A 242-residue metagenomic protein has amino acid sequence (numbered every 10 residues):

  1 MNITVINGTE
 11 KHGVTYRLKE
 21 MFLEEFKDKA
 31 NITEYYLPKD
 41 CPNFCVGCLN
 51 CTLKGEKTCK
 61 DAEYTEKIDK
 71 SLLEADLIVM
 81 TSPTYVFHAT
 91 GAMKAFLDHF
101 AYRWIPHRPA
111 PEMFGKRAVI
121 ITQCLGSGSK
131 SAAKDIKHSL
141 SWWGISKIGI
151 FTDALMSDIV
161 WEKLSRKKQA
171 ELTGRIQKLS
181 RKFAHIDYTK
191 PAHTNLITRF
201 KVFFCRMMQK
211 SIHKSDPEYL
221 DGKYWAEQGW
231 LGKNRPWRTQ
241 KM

Functional and structural regions predicted by a protein language model:
M1-P109, I148, A170-M242: N-terminal beta1-alpha1-beta2 submodule of the flavodoxin-like/Rossmannoid cofactor-binding fold
P38-D40, C124, D153-M156: Short, solvent-exposed coil/turn elements at secondary-structure transition points
C41-F44, S127-S129, D158-V160: A short beta-to-alpha transition loop/helix N-cap that caps and shapes the active-site region
G91, S129-K134, W161-K163: A short secondary-structure junction signal
P109-T152: Short, glycine-/small-residue-rich phosphate/pyrophosphate-handling segment
T122-G126, E162-Q169: Short, surface-exposed loop/turn motifs that are enriched in glycine and acidic residues and include a nearby proline
A154-I159, S165: Active-site rim beta-loop-alpha module in soluble metabolic enzymes
